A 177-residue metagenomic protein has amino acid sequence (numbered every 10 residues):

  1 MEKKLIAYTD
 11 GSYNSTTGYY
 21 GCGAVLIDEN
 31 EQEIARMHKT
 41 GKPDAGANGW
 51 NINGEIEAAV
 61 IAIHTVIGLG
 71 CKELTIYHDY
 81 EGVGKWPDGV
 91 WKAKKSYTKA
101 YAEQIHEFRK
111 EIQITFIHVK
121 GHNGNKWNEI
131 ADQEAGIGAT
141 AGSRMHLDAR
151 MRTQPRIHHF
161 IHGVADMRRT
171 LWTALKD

Functional and structural regions predicted by a protein language model:
M1-N53, H64-T65: RNase H-like nuclease fold core
S12-G18, V60-I130, E134, D148: RNase H catalytic domain
R36-G41, I105-R109, H146-M151: Short C-terminal domain-edge/linker segments immediately following a structured domain
G46-N53, Q113-G124, P155-V164: Noncatalytic linker/hinge segments flanking ATPase motor cores
G54-A58: Loop-to-helix element that buttresses phosphate recognition and phosphoryl-transfer chemistry
G142-D177: Acidic two-metal-ion nuclease catalytic site recognized across multiple nuclease folds, prominently DnaQ/RNase D-T
